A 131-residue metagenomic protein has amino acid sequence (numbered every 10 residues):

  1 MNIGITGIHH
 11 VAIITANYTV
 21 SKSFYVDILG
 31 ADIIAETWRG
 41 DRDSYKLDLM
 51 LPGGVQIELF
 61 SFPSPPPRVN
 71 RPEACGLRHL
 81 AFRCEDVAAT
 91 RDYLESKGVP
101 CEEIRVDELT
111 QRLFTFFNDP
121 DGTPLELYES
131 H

Functional and structural regions predicted by a protein language model:
M1-G4, T37, D48, R91-H131: Vicinal oxygen chelate
M1-T19, L77-F82, H131: N-terminal beta-strand motif that seeds the catalytic metal site of vicinal oxygen chelate
G7, D43-Y45, G76, Q111: Exposed loop/turn and edge beta-strand positions of beta-sandwich/beta-sheet ligand-binding modules
I13-V55, S96: Core segments of cupin and vicinal oxygen chelate
I34-E36, D43-S44, S64-N70, E103: A short, acidic/glycine-rich surface segment
P52-Q56, S64-P65, V87: Short, charged/polar surface micro-motifs in flexible loops or helix N-caps
L59-F60, N70-A74, R78: Helix-adjacent hinge/juxtasegments
